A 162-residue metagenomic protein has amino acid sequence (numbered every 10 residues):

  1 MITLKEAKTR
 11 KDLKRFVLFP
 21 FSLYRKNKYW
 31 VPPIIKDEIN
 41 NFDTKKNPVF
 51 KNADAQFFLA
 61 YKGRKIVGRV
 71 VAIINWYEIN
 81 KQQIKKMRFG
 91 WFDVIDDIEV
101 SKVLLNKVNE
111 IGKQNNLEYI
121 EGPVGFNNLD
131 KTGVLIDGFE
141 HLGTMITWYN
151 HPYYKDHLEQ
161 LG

Functional and structural regions predicted by a protein language model:
M1-K45: Short amphipathic alpha-helix that is part of the acyltransferase structural core
F19, K51-A55, R69: Membrane-embedded alpha-helical bundles of multi-pass transporters/translocases, especially carrier/permease families
P33, E38, Y77-Q83: An N-terminal domain-start capping segment
D43-L59: A short helix-loop-beta-strand connector motif used in the catalytic cores of GNAT acetyltransferases and, in some
F57-L59, K65-N75: Conserved beta-strand in the GNAT
I79-G162: Acyl-donor binding region in acyl/amide transferases
